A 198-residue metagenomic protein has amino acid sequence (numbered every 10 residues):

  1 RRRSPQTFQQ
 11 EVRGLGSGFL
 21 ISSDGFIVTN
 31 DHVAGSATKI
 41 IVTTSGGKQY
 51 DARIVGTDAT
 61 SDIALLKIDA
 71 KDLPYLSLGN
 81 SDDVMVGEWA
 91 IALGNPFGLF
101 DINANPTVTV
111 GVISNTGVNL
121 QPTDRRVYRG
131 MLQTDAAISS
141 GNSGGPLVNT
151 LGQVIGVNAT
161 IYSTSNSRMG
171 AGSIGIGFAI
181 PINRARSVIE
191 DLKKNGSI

Functional and structural regions predicted by a protein language model:
R1-I198: Serine-dependent protease modules
